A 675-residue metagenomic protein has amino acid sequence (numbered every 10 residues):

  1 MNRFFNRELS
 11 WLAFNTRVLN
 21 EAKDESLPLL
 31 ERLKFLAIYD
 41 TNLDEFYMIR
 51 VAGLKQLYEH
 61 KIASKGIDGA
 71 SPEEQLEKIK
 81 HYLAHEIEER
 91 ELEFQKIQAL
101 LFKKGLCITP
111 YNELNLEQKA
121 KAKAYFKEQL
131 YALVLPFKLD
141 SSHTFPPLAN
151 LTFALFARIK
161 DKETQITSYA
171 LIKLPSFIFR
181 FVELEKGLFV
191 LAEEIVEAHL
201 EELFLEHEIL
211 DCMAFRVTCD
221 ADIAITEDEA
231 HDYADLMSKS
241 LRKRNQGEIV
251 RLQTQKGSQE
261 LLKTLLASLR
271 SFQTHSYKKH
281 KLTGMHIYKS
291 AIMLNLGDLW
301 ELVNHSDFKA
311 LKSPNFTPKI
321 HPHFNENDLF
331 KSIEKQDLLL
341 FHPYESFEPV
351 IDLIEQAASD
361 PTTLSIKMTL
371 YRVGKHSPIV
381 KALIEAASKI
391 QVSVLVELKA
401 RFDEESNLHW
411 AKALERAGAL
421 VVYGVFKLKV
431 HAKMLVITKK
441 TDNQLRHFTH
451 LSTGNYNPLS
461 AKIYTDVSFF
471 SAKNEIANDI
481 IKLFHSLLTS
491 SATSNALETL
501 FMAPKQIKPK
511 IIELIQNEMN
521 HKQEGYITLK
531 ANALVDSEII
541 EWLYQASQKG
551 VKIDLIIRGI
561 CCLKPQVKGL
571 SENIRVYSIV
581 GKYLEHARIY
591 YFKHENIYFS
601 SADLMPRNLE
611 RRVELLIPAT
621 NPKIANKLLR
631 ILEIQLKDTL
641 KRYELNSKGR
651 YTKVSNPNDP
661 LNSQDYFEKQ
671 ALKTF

Functional and structural regions predicted by a protein language model:
M1-I527, Q545-K549, C561-F675: N-terminal localization/anchoring segments of enzymes in phospholipid and broader phosphate metabolism
S537-I540, Y544: Glycine/threonine-rich ATP-lid/beta-loop region of ATP-binding domains
K552-I556: Hydrophobic alpha/beta core scaffold segments
